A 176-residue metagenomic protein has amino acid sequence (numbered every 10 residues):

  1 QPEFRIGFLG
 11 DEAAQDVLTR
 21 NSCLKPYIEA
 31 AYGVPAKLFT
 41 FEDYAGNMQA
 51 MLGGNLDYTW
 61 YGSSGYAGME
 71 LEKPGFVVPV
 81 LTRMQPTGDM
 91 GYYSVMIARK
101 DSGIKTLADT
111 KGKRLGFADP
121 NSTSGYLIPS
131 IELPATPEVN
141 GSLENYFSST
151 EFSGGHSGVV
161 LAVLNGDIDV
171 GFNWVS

Functional and structural regions predicted by a protein language model:
E3-F4, A13-P35, I131: Short, polar/charged alpha-helical segment
R5-E12, V17, D109-Y126: Short loop->beta-strand "edge-of-pocket" segments that line small-molecule binding or catalytic clefts across diverse
L9-G10, Y93-I104: A bilobed periplasmic-binding-protein/Venus flytrap-type ligand-binding module shared by bacterial periplasmic
T19, C23, Y27, G46 (+8 more regions): Extracytoplasmic/secreted proteins, especially bacterial periplasmic and envelope-associated proteins
A45-T59, E72-P74, A108, G155-F172 (+1 more regions): Short helices/loops that flank or line small-molecule/ion binding pockets
M69-R83: Ligand-binding "clamshell"
L81-Y93: Short Pro/Gly-enriched coil loops immediately N-terminal to beta-strands
R114-S176: Pocket-lining segment of extracytoplasmic ligand-binding domains
